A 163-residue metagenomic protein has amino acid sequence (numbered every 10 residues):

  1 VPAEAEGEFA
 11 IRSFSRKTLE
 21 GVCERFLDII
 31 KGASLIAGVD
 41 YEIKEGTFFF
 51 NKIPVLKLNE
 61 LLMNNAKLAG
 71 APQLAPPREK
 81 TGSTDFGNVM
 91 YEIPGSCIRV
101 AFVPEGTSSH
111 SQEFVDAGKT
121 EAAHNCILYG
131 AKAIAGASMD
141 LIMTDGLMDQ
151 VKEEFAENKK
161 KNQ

Functional and structural regions predicted by a protein language model:
V1-Q163: Metal-dependent amide/peptide-bond hydrolase catalytic core, centered on the "pita-bread" metallohydrolase fold
